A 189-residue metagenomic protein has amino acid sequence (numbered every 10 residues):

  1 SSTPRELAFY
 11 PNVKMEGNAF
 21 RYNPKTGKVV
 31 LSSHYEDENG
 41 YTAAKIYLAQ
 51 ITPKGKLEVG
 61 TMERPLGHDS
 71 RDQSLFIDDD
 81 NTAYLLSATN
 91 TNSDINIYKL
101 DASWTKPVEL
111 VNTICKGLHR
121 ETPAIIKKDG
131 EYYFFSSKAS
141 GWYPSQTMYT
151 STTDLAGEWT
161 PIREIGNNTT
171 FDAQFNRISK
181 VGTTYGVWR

Functional and structural regions predicted by a protein language model:
S1-R189: Carbohydrate-active catalytic/glycan-binding domains of CAZyme proteins, especially the secreted or lumenal ectodomains
